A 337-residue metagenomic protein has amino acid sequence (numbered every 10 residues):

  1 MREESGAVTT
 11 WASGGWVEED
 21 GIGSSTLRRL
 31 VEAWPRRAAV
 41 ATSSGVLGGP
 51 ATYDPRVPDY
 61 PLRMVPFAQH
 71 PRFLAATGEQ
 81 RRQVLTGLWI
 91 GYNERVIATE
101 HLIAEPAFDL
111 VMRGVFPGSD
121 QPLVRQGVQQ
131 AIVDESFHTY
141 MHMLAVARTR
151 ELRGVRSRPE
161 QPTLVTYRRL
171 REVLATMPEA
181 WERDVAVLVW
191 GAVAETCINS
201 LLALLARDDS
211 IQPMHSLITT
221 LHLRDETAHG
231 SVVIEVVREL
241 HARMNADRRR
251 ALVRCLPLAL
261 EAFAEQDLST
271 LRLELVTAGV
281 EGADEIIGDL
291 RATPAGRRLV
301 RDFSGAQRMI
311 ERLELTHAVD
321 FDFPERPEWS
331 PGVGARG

Functional and structural regions predicted by a protein language model:
M1-Q126, R148-V185, A242-G337: Terminal targeting/low-complexity segments that flank the catalytic cores of oxidoreductases
V96-A104, A131-V146, G191-N199, H222-V233 (+1 more regions): Alpha-helical transition-metal enzyme core signature, strongest for iron centers
L110-G114, D134, H138, A145-L152 (+1 more regions): Mid-sequence acidic-hydrophobic segments that form the walls of catalytic/ligand-binding cavities or oligomerization
T163-L205, P213-L217, L223: Loop-centered beta-sheet repeat module
W190, L201-A259: Aromatic-anchored, glycine/proline-accented short structural segments that stabilize local strand-turns or short
